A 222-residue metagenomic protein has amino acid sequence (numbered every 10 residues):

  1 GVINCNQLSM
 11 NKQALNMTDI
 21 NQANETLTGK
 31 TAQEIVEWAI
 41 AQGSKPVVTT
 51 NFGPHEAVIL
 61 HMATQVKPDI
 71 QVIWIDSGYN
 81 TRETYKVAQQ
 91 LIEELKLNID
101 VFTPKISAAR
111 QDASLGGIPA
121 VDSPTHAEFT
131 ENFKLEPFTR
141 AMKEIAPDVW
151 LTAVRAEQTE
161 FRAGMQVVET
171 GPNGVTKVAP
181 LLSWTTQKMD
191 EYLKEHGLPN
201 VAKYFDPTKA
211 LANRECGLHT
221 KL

Functional and structural regions predicted by a protein language model:
L8: Cationic, low-complexity basic patches in intrinsically disordered or flexible, solvent-exposed regions
N11-L222: Nucleotide-activated chemistry modules centered on ATP-dependent adenylation/adenylyltransferase
